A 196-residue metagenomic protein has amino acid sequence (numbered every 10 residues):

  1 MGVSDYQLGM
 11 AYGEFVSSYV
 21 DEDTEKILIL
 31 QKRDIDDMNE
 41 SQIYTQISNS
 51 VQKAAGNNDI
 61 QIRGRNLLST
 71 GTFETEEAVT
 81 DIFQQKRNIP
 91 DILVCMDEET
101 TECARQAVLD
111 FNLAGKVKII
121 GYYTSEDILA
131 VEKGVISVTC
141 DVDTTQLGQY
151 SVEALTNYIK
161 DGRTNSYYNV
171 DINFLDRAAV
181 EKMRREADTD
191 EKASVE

Functional and structural regions predicted by a protein language model:
M1-L28, E74-E76, T124-I128, V142-K160: Hydrophobic alpha-helical segments within soluble ligand-binding/sensing domains
L8-Y12, M38-Q61, E74, A78 (+3 more regions): Short, solvent-exposed amphipathic alpha-helices that sit in or adjacent to ligand/effector-binding or catalytic
D21-I27, A55-R63, N88-I92, L113-K118 (+1 more regions): Loop/turn elements at helix/coil->beta-strand transitions in domains of secreted/extracellular proteins
E25-M38: Short beta-strand segments enriched in small/hydrophobic residues
K26-I29, V51-F73, D171: Short beta-strand elements in bilobed, periplasmic/extracellular small-molecule ligand-binding domains
V51, L67-L129: Hydrophobic alpha-helical
D143-E196: Hinge/cleft segment of the Venus flytrap/periplasmic-binding protein
